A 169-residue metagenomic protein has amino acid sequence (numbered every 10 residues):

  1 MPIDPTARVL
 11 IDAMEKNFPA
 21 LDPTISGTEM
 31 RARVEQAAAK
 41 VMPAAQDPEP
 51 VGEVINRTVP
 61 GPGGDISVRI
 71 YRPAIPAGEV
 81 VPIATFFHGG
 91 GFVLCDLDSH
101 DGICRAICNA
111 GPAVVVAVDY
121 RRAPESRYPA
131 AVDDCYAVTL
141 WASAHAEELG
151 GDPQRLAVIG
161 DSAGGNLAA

Functional and structural regions predicted by a protein language model:
M1-I70: A glycine/proline-hinged amphipathic helix-loop "lid/cap" segment that gates access to hydrophobic ligand pockets
V80-G90: Short beta-strand element of the alpha/beta-hydrolase
I83, P112-V114, Q154-R155: Structural signature of beta-strand start/N-cap positions in the alpha/beta core of ABC transporter nucleotide-binding
D98-V118: Short amphipathic alpha-helix adjacent to the substrate-entry channel of hydrolases
D119-A123: Short beta-to-alpha linker loops that shape the active-site pocket of alpha/beta-hydrolase fold enzymes
S126-E148, A169: Alpha/beta-hydrolase active-site loop
S143-D161: Gly/Ser-rich "nucleophile elbow"/oxyanion-hole loop immediately N-terminal to the catalytic nucleophile in hydrolases
G160, G164, A168: Gly/Ala-rich beta-loop-alpha elbow adjacent to hydrolase catalytic centers
